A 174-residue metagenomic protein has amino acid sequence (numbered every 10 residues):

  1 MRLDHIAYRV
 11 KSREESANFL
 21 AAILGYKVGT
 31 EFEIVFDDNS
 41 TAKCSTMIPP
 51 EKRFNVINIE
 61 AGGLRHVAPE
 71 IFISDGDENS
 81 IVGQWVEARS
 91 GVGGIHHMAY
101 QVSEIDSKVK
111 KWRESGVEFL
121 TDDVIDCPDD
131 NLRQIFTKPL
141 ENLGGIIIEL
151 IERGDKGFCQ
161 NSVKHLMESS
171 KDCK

Functional and structural regions predicted by a protein language model:
M1-A17, I23, K27-E33, G93-M98 (+2 more regions): N-terminal beta-strand motif that seeds the catalytic metal site of vicinal oxygen chelate
R2-K11, G62-F72, E78, V82-K111 (+1 more regions): Vicinal oxygen chelate
Y8-A68, S107-R133, D172: Core segments of cupin and vicinal oxygen chelate
I23, I57-E60, E141-R153, K164-H165: Extended catalytic-interface subdomain
F36, N79, K156: Surface-exposed, flexible loop/turn segments at secondary-structure boundaries
R65-D75, E141, G157-S169: Hydrophobic transmembrane alpha-helix bundles
C127-F158: A contiguous, mid-protein "functional segment" used to position or interact with cofactors/ions or partner subunits
